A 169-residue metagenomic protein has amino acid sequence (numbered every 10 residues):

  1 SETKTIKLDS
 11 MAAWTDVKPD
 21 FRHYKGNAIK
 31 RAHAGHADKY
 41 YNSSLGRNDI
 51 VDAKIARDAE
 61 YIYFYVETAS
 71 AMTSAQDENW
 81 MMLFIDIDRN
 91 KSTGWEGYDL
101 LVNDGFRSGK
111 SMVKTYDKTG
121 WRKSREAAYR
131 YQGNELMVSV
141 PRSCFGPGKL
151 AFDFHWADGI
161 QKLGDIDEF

Functional and structural regions predicted by a protein language model:
S1-H23, F84-S111, G133, R142-F169: Acidic/polar low-complexity flexible segments
M11, S44-K54, Y61-E67: Segments forming glycine/polar-rich beta-alpha architectures that bind adenosine-containing cofactors
L45-G46, K114-S124: Short beta-strand and strand-turn-strand segments in soluble, beta-rich domains
V51-K54, S124-Y129: Beta-strand-rich interaction surfaces with strong enrichment in secreted/lumenal proteins
R57, Q76, Y131-G133: Surface-exposed coil/turn segments at beta-strand junctions on protein surfaces, enriched
E60-S70, L136-P141: Short, well-ordered beta-strand segments enriched in hydrophobic/aromatic residues
A71-D77, C144-K149: A short beta-turn/strand-edge loop motif at beta-sheet boundaries
A75-I85: Beta-strand acidic-aromatic groove motif in beta-rich domains, primarily in extracellular
